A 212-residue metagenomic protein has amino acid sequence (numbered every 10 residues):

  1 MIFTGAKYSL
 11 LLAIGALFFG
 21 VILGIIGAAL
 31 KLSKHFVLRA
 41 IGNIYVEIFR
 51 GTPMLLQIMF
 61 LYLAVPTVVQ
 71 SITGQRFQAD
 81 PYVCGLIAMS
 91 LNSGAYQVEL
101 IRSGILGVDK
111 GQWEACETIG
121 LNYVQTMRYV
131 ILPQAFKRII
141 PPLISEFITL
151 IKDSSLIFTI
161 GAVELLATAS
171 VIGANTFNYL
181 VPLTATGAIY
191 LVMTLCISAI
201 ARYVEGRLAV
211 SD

Functional and structural regions predicted by a protein language model:
M1-D212: Transmembrane alpha-helices and adjacent helix-loop boundaries
